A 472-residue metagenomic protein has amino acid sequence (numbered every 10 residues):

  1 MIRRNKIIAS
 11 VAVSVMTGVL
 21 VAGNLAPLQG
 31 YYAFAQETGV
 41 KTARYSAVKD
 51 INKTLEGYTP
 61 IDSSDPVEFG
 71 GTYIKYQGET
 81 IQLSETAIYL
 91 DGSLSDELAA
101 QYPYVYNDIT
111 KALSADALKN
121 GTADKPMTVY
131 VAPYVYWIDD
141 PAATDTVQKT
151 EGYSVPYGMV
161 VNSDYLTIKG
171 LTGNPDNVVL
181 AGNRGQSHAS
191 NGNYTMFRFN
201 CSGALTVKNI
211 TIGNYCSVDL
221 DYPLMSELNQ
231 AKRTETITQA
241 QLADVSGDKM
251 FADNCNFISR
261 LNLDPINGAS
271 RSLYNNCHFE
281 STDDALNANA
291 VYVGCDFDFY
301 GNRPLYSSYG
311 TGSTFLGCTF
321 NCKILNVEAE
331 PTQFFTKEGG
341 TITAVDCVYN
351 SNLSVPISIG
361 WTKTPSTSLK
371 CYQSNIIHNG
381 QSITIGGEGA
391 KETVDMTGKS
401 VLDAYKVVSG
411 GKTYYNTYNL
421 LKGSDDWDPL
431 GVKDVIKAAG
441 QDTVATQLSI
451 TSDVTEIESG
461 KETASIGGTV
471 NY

Functional and structural regions predicted by a protein language model:
M1-V11: Bacterial Sec-dependent N-terminal signal peptides
R4-N5, G30, E37, L448: Positively charged, low-complexity intrinsically disordered regions
A9-L25: Sec-dependent N-terminal signal peptides
A12, V48, D65, V160 (+2 more regions): Serine/proline-rich low-complexity intrinsically disordered segments, especially terminal tails, linkers
M16, S64, L90, G468-V470: Short beta-strand element of the conserved SAM-dependent methyltransferase core
V21-T38: Sec-dependent signal peptide cleavage junction
G39-A99, P103-T443: Sequence-level preference for short, compositionally simple segments enriched in small aliphatic or small polar residues
T443-Y472: Solvent-exposed beta-strand/loop surfaces, strongest in extracytoplasmic domains of secreted and cell-surface proteins
